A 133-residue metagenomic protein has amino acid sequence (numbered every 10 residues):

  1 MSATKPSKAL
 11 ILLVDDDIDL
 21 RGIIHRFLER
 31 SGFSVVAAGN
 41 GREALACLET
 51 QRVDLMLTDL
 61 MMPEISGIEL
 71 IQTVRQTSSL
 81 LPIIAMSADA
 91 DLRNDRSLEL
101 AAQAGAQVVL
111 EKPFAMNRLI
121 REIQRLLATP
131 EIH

Functional and structural regions predicted by a protein language model:
M1-L10, A115-H133: Non-catalytic signal-transmission and effector/linker regions of two-component phosphorelay proteins
G22-R30: Charged docking surfaces used in two-component/phosphorelay signaling
G32-G39, C47: Short hydrophobic/Thr-rich beta-strand motif most characteristic of the beta2 strand and flanking loop of CheY-like
G39-E43, S66-E69: Acidic catalytic/metal-coordinating carboxylates
A46, I68-L81: Short amphipathic alpha-helix used as the core "switch/output" element in two-component signaling
D59: Active-site residues of response regulator receiver
M62: Receiver (REC) domain active-site loop signature in two-component systems and cognate sites in sensor histidine kinases
E69, A90-L110, N117, R121: Alpha4 helix (beta4-alpha4-beta5 surface) of REC/receiver domains from two-component response regulators
